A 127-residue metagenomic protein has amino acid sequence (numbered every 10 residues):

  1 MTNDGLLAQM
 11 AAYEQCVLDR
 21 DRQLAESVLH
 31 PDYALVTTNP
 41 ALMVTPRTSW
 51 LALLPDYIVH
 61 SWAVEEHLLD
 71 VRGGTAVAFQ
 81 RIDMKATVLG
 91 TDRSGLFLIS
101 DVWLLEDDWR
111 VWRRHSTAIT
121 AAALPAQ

Functional and structural regions predicted by a protein language model:
M1-S27, A34-Q127: A beta-strand edge to alpha-helix "cap/lid" segment located at domain peripheries
